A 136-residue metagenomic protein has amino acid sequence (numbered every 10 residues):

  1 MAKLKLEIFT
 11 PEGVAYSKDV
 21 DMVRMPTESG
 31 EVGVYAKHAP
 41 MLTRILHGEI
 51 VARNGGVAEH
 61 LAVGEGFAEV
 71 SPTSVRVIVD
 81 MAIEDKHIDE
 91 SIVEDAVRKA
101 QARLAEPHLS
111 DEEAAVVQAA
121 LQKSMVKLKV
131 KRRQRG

Functional and structural regions predicted by a protein language model:
M1-K5, R133: N-terminal export/targeting signal detector
L4-L6, L42, L46, L61 (+4 more regions): Generic detector of leucine side chains in alpha-helical contexts
E7-K99: Compact, glycine-rich, soluble single-domain proteins
D85-G136: Acidic/glycine-rich phosphate/pyrophosphate-binding loops and surrounding catalytic core that coordinate Mg2+
